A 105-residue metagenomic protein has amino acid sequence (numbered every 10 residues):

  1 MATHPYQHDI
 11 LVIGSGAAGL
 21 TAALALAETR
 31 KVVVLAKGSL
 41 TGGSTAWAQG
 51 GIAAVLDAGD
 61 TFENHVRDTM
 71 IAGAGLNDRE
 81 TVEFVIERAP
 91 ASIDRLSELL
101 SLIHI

Functional and structural regions predicted by a protein language model:
M1-Q7: A short, basic/flexible loop-to-alpha-helix module at the beginning of a structural domain
A2, T21-A22, T69-G73: A short alpha-helix capping/helix-coil boundary motif
I10-V34: N-terminal Rossmann-like FAD-binding beta1-loop-alpha1 element of flavoenzymes
A36-I103: Conserved N-terminal/central alpha/beta ligand/cofactor-binding core
